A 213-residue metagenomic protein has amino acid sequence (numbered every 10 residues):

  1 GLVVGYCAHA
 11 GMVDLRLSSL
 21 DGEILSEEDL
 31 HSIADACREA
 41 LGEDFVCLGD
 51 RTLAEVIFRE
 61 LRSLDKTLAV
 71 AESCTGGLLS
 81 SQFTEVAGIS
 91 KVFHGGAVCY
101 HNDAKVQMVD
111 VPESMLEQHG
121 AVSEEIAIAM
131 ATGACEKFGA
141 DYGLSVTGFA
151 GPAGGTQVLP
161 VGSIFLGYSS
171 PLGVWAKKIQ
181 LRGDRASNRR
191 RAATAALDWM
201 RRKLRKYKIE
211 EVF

Functional and structural regions predicted by a protein language model:
G1-D29, I33: An accessory alpha-helical subdomain
E27-F213: Short alpha-helical segments enriched in small residues
